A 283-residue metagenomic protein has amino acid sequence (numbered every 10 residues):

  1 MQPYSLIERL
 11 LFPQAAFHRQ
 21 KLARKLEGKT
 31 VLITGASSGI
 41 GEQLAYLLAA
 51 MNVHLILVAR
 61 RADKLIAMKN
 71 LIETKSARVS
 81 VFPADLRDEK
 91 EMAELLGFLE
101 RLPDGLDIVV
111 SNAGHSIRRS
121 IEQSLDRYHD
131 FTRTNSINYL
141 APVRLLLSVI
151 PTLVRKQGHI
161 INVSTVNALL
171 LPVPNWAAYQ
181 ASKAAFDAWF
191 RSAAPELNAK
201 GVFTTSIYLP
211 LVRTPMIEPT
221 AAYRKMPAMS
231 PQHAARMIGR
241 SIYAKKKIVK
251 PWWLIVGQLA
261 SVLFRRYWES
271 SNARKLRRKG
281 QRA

Functional and structural regions predicted by a protein language model:
M1-E27, N272-A283: Non-catalytic terminal and boundary segments that flank Rossmann-like NAD(P)-dependent oxidoreductase
S37-S38: Conserved glycine-rich cofactor-binding loop
V53-M68: Conserved glycine-rich Rossmann-like NAD(P)H-binding loop of the short-chain dehydrogenase/reductase
P83-E94: The beta1-alpha1 cofactor-binding region of Rossmann-like NAD(H)/NADP(H)-dependent oxidoreductases
S116-T132, N175: Conserved mid-core segment of classical short-chain dehydrogenase/reductases
L146, S182: Active-site helix of classical SDR
S206, A222-Q258: C-terminal helical subdomain
